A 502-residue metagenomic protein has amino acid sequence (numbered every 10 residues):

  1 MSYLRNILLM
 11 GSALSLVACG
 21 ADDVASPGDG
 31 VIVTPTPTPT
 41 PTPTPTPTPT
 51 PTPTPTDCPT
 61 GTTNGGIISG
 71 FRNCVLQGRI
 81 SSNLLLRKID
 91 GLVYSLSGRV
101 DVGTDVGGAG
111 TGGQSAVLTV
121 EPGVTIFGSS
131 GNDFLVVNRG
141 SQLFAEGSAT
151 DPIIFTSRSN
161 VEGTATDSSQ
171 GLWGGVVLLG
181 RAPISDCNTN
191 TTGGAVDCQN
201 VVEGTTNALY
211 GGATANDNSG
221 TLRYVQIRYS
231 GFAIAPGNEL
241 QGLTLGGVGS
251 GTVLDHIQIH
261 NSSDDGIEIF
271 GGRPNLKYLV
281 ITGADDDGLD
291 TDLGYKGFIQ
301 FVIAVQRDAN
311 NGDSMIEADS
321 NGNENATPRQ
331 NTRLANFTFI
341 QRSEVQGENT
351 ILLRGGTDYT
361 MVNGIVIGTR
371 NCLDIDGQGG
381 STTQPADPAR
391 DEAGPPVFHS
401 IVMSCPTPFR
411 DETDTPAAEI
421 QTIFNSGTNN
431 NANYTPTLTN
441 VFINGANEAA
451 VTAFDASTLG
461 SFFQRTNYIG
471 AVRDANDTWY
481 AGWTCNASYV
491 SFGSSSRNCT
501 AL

Functional and structural regions predicted by a protein language model:
M1-L8: Bacterial N-terminal signal peptides that target proteins for export
L9-A13: Hydrophobic helical h-region of N-terminal Sec-dependent signal peptides in bacterial secretory/periplasmic proteins
S15-A18: C-terminal motif of bacterial Sec signal peptides marking the signal peptidase cleavage site
G20-D23: Bacterial signal peptide processing site
S26-I32, P51-V117, S129-G140, G147 (+3 more regions): Extracellular beta-rich repeat passengers
T34-T56: Ser/Thr-rich, Proline-interspersed low-complexity disordered segments
D151-P152: Glycine-rich loop(s) and the adjacent beta-strand/alpha-helix scaffold that form part
